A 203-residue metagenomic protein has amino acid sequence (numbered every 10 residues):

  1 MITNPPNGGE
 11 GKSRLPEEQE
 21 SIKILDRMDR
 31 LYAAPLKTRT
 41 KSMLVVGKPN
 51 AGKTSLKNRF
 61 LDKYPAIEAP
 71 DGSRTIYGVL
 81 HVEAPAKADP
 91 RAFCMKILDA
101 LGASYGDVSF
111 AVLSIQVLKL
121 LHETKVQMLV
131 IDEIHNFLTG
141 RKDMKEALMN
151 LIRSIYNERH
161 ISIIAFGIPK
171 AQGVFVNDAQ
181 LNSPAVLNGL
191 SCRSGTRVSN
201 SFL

Functional and structural regions predicted by a protein language model:
M1-I2, G11, L25-R27, D89-K96 (+1 more regions): Mid-core helix/loop region of P-loop NTP-binding domains shared across ATPases and GTPases
M1-K41, A66: A short, basic N-terminal segment
A34-T38, D71-I76, K119-T124, S154-I161 (+1 more regions): Conserved catalytic network of the ASCE P-loop NTPase/AAA+ motor domain
K37-R59: Walker A/P-loop nucleotide-binding motif
T40-L44, V79, M128: Residue-level preference for the first positions of well-ordered beta-strands
D62-S73, A103-Y105: Post-Walker A helix-loop "phosphate-sensing" segment adjacent to the P-loop in P-loop NTPases
I67-P85: Conserved catalytic segments around the Walker B and adjacent sensor/switch elements of P-loop NTPase domains
L138-R141, N150-L203: The catalytic "switch" region of P-loop NTPases
